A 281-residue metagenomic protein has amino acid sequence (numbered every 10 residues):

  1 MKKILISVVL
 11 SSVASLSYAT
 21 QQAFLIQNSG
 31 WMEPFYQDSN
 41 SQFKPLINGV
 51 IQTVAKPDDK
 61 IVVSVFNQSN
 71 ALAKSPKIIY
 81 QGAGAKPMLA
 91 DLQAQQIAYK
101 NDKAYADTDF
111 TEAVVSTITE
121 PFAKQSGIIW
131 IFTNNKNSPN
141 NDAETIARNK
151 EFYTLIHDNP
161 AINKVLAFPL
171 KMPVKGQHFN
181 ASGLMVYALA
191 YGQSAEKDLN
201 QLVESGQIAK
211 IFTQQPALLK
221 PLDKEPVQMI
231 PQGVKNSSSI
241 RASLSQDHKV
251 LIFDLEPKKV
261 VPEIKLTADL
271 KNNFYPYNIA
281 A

Functional and structural regions predicted by a protein language model:
M1-A19: Gram-negative bacterial Sec-dependent N-terminal signal peptides
T20-Q22, G30-V62, A143-H157: …and closely analogous acidic/polar surface helices at protein-protein or active-site interfaces in A-domain-like
Q27: Residues that scaffold, gate, or flank divalent-cation-dependent active/transport sites
M32-S39, A71-P76, V114, N137-I146 (+2 more regions): Extracytoplasmic/secreted cell-surface and envelope-processing proteins
A73, I78-T133, N137-S138, A167-P173: Von Willebrand factor
K136-Y191: VWA/integrin I-like adhesion module and closely mimicked acidic/polar interface patches used
Q177-V234: Eukaryote-biased recognition of long, low-complexity, charge-rich segments
S239-A281: Extended non-globular C-terminal regions
